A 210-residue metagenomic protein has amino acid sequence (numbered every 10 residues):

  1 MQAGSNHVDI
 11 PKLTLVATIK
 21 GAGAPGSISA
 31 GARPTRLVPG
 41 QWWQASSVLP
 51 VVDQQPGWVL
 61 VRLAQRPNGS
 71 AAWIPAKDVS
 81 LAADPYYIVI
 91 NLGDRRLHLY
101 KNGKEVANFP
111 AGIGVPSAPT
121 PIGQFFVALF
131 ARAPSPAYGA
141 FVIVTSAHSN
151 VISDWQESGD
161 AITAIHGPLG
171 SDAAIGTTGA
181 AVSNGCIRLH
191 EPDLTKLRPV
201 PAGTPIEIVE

Functional and structural regions predicted by a protein language model:
M1-K12, L63-I90: Boundary regions of SH3-family modules and the immediately adjacent low-complexity/disordered segments in eukaryotic
M1-P50: Beta-loop motif signature
I10-G21, S46, Q54-W58, G69 (+8 more regions): Extracytoplasmic
A32, Q65-G69, G103-A107: Short, surface-exposed beta-strand-loop junctions and turns on beta-sheet-rich folds
L37-K77: SH3/SH3-like beta-barrel superfamily modules
V61-R62, H98-Y100, H166: Beta-strand residues in well-ordered beta-sheet regions across diverse protein folds
Q65, D78-Y86, V115, Q124 (+1 more regions): Exported/periplasmic cell-wall-interacting domains
A76-V115: A structural motif detector for short, solvent-exposed N-terminal "entry" segments of globular domains
